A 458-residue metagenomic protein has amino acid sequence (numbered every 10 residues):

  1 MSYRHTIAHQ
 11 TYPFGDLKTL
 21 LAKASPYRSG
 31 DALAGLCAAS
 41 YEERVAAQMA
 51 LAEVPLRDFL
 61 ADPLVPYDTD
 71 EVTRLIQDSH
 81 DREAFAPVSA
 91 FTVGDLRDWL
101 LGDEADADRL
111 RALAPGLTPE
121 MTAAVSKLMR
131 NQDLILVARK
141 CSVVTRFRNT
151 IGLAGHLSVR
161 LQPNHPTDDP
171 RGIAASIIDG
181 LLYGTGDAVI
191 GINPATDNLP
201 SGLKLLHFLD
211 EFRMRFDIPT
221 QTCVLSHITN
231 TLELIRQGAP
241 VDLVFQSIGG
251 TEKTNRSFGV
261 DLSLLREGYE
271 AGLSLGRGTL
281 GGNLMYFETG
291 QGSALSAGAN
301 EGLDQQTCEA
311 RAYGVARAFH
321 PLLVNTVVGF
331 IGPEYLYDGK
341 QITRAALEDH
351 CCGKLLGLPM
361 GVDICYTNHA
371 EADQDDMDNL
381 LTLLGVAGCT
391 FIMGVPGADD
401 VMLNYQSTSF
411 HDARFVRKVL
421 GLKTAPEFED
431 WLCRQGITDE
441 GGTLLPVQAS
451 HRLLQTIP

Functional and structural regions predicted by a protein language model:
S2-A174, L182, D187-P458: Anaerobic metallocofactor- and corrinoid-dependent redox/one-carbon enzyme cores, especially those from methanogenesis
